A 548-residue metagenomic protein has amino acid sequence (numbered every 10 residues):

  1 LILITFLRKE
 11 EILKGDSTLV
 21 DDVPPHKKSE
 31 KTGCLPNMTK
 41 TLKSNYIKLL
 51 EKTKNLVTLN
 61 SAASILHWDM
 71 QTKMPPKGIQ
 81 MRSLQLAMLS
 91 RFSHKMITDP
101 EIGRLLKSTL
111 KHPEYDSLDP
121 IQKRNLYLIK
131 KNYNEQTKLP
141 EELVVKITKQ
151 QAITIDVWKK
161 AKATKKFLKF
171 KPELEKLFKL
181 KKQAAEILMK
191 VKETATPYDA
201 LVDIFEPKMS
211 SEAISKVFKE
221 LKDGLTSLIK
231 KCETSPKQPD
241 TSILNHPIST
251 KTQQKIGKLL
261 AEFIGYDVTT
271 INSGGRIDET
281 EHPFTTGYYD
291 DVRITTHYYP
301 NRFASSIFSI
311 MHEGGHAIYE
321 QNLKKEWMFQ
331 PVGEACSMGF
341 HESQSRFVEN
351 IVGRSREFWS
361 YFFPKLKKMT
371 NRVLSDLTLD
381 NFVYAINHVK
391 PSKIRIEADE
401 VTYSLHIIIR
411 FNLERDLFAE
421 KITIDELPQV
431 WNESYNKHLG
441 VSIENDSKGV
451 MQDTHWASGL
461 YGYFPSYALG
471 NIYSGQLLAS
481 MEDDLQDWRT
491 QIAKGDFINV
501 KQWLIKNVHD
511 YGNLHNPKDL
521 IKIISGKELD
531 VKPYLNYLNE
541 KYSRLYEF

Functional and structural regions predicted by a protein language model:
C34-S210, L514, K532, N539-F548: A well-structured
K40-N45, S61-S64, K77, M81 (+3 more regions): C-terminal, non-catalytic "cap/extension" segments appended to globular domains
L49, M189, H312, S345 (+3 more regions): Divalent metal-coordination and catalytic microenvironments
I147-F303, Y542: Contiguous, non-catalytic segments that form substrate-binding/exosite surfaces or channel walls
S305-K324, E342-R346: Active-site recognition of the HExxH zinc-binding catalytic motif
E334-L374: Post-HExxH zinc-binding segment in Zn-dependent metallohydrolases
